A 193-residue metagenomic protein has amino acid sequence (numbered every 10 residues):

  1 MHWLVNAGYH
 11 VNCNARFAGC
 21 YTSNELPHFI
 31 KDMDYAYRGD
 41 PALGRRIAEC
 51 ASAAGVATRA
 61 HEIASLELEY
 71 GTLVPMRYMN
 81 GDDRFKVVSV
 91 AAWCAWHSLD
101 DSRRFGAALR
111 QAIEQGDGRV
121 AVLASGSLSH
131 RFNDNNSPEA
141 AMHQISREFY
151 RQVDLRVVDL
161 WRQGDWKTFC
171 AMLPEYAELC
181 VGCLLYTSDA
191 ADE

Functional and structural regions predicted by a protein language model:
M1, I63, A124-L128: Short, well-ordered beta-to-alpha junction loops that form the rim of enzyme active sites and present histidine/acidic
M1-C50, T58: A short aromatic-anchored loop/beta-hairpin motif
I30-R38, A60-I63, A92-D100, Y176-E178: Flexible, glycine/proline-enriched loop segments at strand-loop-helix junctions that form or flank small-ligand binding
R45-L99: Internal, conserved structured core segments that host functional sites
W93, H97-R147: Active-site beta-strand/loop microenvironment that shapes enzyme catalytic pockets
E139-G164: Gly/Ser/Thr-rich active-site loops/lids in small-molecule metabolic enzymes that frequently grip phosphoryl groups
D165-L185: Feature marks hydrolase-like catalytic cores characterized by long aromatic- and Gly/Pro-rich stretches
Y186-E193: Conserved small/polar residues in nucleotide/adenosyl-binding loops
